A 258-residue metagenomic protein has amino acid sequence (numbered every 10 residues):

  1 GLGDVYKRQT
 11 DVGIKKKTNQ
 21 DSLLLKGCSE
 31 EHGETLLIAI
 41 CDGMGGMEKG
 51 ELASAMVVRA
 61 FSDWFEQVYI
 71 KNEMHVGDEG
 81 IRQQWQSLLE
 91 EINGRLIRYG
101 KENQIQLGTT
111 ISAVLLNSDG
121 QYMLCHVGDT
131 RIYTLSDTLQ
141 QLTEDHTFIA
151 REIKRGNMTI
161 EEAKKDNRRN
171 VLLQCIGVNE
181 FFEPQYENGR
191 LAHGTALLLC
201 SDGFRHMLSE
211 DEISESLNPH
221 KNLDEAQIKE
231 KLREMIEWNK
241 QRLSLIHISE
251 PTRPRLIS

Functional and structural regions predicted by a protein language model:
G1-L245, S249, R253: PP2C/PPM-type serine/threonine phosphatase catalytic domain
R255-S258: N-terminal low-complexity segments that are often proline-rich with Ser/Thr-Pro
